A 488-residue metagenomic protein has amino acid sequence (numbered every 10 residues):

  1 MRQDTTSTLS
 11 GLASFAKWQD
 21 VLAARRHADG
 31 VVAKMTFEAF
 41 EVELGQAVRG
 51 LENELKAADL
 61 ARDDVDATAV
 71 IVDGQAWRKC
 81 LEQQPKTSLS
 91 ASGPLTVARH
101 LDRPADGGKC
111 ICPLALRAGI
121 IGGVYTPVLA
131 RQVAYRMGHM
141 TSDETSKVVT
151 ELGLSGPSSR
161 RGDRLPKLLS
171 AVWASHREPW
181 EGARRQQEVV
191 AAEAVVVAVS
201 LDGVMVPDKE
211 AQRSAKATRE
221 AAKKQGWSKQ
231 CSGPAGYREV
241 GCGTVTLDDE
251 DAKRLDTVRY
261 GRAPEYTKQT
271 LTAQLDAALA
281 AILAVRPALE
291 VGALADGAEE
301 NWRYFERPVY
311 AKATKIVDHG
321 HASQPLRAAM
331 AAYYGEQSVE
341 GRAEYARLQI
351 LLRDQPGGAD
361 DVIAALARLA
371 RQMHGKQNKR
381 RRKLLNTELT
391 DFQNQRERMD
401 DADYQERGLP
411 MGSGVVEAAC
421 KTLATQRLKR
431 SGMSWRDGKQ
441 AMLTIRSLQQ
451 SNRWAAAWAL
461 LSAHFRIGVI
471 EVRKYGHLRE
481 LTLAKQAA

Functional and structural regions predicted by a protein language model:
M1-A58, R99-A488: Catalytic center-proximal scaffold of phosphoryl-transfer enzymes
A58-G122: An N-terminal low-complexity regulatory-tail signal and nearby short nucleic-acid-interaction modules
